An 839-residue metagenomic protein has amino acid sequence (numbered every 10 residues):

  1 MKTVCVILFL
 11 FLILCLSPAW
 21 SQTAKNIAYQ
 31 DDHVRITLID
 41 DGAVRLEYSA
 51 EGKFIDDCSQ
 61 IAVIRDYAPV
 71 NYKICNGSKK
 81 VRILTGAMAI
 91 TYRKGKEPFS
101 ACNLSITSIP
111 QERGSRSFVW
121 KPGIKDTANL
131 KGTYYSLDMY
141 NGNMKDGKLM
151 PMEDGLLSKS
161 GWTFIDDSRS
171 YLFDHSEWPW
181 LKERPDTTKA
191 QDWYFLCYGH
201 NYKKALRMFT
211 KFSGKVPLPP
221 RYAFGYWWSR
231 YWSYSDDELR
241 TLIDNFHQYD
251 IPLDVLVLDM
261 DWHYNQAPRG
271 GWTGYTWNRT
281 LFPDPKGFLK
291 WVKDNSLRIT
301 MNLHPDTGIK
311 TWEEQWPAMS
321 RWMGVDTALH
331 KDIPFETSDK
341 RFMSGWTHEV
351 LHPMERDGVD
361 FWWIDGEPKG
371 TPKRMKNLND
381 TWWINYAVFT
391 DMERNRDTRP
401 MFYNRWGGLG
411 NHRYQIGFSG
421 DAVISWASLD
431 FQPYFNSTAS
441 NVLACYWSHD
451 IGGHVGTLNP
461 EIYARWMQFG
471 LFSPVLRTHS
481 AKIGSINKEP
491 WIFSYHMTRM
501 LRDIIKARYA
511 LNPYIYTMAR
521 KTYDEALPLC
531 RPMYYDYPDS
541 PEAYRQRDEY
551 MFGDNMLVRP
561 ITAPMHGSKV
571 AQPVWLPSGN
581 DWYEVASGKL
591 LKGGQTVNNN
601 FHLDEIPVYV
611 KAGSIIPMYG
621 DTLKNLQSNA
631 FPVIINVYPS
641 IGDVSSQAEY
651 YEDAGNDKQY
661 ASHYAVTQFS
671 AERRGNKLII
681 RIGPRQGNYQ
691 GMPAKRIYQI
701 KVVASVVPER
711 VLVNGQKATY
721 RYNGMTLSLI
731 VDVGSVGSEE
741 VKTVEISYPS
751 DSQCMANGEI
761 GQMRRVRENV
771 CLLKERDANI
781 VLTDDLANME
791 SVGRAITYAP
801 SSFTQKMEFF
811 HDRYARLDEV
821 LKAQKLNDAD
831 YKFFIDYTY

Functional and structural regions predicted by a protein language model:
M1-A24, Q824-K832: Bacterial Sec-dependent N-terminal signal peptides
I36, L46-Y48, I83-I90, L557-P560 (+1 more regions): Short, well-ordered beta-strand segments enriched in hydrophobic/aromatic residues
I39-K79: A low-complexity, Ser/Thr/Gly/Pro-enriched, surface-exposed linker/loop concept that marks segments flanking
D56-Y72, V325, E584-L603, R710-G734: Solvent-exposed beta-strand/loop surfaces of large extracellular or lumenal domains
C75-P220, R230, D236, I243-Q248 (+3 more regions): Catalytic and substrate-binding clefts that recognize carbohydrates or anionic sugar/phosphate headgroups
P252-L501, Y534-S540, Q546: Aromatic- and carboxylate-enriched substrate-binding clefts and catalytic-loop regions of carbohydrate-active enzymes
F389, L409-G417, F431-F435, A439-H449 (+2 more regions): Catalytic core of carbohydrate-active enzymes
A612-T838: C-terminal low-complexity, glycine/proline- and small-hydrophobic-enriched intrinsically disordered tails that act as
